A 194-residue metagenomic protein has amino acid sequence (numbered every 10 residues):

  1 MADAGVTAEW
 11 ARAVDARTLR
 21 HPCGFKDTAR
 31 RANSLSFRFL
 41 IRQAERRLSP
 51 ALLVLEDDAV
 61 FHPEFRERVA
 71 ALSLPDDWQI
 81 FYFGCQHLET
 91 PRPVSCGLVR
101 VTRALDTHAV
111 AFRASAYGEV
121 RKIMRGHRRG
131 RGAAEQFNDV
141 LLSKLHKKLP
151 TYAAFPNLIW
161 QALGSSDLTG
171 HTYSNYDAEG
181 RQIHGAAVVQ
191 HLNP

Functional and structural regions predicted by a protein language model:
M1-L55, A59-P194: An acidic/histidine-cluster motif and surrounding catalytic segment that typifies divalent-metal-assisted enzyme active
